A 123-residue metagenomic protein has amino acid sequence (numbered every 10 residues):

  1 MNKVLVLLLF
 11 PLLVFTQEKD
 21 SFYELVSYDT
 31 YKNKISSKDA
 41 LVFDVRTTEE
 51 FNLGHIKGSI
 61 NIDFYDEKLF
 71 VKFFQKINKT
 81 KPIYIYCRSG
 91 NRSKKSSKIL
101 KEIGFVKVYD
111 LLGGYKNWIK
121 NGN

Functional and structural regions predicted by a protein language model:
N2-V4, V14-D29, S37-A40, E49-P82 (+1 more regions): Rhodanese-like catalytic fold shared by cysteine-dependent sulfurtransferases and DSP/PTP-type phosphatases
L9-L13: N-terminal signal peptide c-region/cleavage motif recognized by signal peptidases
N33: Extracytoplasmic
V42-D44: Structural scaffold elements adjacent to functional motifs in cytosolic proteins
Y86: Short, surface-exposed ligand- or partner-binding patches at beta-edge/loop junctions that are enriched in aromatics
